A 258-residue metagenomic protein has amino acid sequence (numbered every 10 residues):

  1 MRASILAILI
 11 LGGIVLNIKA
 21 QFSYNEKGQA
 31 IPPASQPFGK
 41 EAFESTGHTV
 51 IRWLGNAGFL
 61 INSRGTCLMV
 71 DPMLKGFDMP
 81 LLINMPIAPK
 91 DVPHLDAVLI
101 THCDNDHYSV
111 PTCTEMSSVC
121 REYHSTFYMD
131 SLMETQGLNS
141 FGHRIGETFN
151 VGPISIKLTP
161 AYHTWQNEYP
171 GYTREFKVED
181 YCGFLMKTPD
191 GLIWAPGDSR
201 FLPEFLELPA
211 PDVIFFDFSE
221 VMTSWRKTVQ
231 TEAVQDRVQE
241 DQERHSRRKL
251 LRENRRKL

Functional and structural regions predicted by a protein language model:
M1-F22: Bacterial Sec-dependent N-terminal signal peptides
K19-F43, M116, E122: Short, basic/low-complexity N-terminal boundary segments at the transition from targeting/disordered tails
P33-F43, L54, G58-C103, V110-E115 (+3 more regions): Pre-active-site segment of Zn-dependent metallo-hydrolases
E44-T49, S63-L68, T148-K157, K187-I193: Beta-strand-turn-beta hairpins that frame and shape the catalytic cleft of phosphate-ester-processing enzymes
V70-D71, H94-D106, Y123-T126, W194-S199 (+2 more regions): Active-site neighborhood of phospho(di)ester-bond hydrolases with catalytic His/Asp-centered motifs
P86-F149, P160-W165: Active-site HxH/HxHxD metal-binding segment of metal-dependent hydrolases
H124, S131, R200-L258: Cap/insert and terminal regions of metallo-dependent hydrolase folds
K157-T188, E204: Active-site-proximal loop/helix segment associated with metal-binding centers of metalloenzymes
